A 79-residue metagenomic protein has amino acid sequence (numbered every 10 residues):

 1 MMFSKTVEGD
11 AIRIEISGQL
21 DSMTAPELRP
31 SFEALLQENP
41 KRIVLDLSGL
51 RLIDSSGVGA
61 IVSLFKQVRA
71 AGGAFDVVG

Functional and structural regions predicted by a protein language model:
M1-E15: Short beta-strand/loop segment at the start of cytosolic alpha/beta domains
Q19-G79: Amphipathic alpha-helical interaction surfaces in cytosolic regulatory modules
